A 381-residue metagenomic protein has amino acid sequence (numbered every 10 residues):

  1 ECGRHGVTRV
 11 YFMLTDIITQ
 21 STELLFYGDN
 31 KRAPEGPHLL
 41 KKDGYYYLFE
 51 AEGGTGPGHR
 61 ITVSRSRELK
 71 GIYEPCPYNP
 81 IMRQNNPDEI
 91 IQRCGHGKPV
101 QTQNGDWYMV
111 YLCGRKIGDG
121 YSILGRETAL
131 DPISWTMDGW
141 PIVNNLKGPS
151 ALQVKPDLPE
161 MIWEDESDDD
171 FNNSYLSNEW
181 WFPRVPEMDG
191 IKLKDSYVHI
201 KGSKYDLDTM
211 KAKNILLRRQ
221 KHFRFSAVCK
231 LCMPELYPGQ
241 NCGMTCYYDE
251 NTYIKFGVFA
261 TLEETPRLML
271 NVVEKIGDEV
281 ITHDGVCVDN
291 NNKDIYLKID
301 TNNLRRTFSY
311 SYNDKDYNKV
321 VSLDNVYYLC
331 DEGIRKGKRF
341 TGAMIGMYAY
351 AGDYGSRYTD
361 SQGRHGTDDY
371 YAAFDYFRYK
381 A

Functional and structural regions predicted by a protein language model:
E1-A381: Carbohydrate-active catalytic/glycan-binding domains of CAZyme proteins, especially the secreted or lumenal ectodomains
